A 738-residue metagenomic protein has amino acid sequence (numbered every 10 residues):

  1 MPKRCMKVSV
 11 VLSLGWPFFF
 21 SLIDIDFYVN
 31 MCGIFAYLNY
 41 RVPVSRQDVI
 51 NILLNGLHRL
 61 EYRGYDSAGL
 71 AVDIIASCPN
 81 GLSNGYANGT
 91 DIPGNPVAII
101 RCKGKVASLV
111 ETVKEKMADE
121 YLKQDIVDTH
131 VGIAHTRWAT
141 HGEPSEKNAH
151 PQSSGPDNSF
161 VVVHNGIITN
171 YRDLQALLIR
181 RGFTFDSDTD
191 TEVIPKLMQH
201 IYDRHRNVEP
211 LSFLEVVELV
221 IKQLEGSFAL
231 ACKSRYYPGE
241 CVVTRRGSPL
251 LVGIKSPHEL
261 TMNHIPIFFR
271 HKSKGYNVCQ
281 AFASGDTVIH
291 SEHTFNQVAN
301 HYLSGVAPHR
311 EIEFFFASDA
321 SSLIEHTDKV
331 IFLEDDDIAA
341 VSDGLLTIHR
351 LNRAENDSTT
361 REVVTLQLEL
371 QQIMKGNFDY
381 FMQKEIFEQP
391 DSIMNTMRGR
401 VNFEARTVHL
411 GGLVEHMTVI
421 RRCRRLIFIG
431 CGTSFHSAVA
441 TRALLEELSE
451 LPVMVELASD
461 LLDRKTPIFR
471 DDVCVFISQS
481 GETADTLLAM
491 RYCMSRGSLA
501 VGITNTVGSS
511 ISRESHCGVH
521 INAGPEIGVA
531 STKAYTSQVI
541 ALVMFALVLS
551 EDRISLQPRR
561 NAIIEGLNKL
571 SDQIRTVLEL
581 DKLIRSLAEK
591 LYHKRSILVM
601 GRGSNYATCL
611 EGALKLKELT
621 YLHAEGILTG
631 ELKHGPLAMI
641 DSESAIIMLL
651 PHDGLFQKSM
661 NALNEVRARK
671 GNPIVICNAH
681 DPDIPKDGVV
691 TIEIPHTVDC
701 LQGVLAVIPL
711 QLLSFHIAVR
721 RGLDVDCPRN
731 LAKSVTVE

Functional and structural regions predicted by a protein language model:
P2, D24-K375, D379-M382, E388-R424 (+3 more regions): Conserved short alpha-helical segments that host acidic/polar catalytic motifs at enzyme active sites
A134-K147, R400-M417, T441-I477, T483 (+1 more regions): Glycine-rich oxoanion-binding loops at beta->alpha junctions
I254, L260-N263, R270-S273, Q280-S284 (+6 more regions): Glycine-rich, anion-gripping cofactor-binding loops and their flanking helix/strand elements in enzyme active sites
H349-R353, Q367-Q371, M382, D699-E738: Generic C-terminus detector
Q389-I427, R470, R496, V507 (+3 more regions): Active-site phosphate/pyrophosphate-binding segments
R421-K569, L649-V690, L713: Glycine-rich phosphate-binding loops that contact phosphosugars or nucleotide phosphates
